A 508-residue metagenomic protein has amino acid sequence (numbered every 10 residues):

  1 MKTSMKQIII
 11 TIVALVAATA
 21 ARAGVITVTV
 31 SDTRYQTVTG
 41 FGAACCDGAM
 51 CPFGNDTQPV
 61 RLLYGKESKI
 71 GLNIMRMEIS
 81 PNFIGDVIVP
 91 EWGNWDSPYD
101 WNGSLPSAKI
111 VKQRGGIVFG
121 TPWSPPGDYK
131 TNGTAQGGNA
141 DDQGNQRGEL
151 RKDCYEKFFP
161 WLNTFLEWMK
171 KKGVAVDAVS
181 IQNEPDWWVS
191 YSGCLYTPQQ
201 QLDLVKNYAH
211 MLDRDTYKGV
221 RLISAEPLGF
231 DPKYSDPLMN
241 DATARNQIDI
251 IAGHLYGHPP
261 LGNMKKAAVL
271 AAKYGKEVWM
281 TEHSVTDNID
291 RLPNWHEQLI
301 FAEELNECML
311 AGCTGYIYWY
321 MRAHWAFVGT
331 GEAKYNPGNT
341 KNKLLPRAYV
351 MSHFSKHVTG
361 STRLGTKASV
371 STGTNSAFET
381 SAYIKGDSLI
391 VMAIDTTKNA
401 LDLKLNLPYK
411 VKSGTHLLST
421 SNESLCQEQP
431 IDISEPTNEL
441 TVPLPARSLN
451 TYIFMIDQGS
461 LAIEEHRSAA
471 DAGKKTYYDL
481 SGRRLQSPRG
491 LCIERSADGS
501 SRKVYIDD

Functional and structural regions predicted by a protein language model:
V25, V30-D177, T197, L202 (+2 more regions): N-terminal catalytic cores of secreted or lumenal carbohydrate-active enzymes
T39-C45, L72-I79, I117-P122, D177-I181 (+6 more regions): Structural recognition of the beta-strand scaffold that forms the well-ordered cores of secreted hydrolase catalytic
K157-T164, W168-A178, P185-T286: Active-site neighborhood of glycoside hydrolase catalytic domains
E277-V358, L364-S376: Aromatic/acidic polysaccharide-binding cleft in carbohydrate-active enzymes
S371-K410, R447: Carbohydrate-binding surface patches
D432-G459: C-terminal beta-strand-rich structural cap/linker in extracellular carbohydrate-active enzymes
D457-S481: Residue-level detector of functionally pivotal "anchor" positions at catalytic/ligand-binding pockets or at interdomain
L491-D508: C-terminal tail/sorting-segment detector
